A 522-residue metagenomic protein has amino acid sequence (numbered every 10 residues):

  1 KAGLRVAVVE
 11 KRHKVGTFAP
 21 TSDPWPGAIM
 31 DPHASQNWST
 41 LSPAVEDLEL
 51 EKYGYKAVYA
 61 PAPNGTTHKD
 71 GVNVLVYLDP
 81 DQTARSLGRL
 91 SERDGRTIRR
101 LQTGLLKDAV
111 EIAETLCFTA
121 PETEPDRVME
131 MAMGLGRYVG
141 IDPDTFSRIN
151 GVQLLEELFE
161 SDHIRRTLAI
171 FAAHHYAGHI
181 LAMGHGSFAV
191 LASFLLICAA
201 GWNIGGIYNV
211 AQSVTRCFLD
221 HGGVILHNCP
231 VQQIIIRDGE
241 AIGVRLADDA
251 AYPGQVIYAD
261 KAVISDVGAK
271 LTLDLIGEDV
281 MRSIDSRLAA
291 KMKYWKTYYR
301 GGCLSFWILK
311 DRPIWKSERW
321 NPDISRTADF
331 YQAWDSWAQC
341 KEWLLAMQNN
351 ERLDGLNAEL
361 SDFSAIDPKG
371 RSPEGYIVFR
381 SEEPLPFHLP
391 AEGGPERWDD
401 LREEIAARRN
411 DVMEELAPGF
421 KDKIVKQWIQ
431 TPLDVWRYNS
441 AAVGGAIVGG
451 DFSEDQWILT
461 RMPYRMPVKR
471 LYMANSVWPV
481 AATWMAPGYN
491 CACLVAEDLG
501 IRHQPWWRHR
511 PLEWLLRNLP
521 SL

Functional and structural regions predicted by a protein language model:
K1-C117, G449-F452: N-terminal glycine-rich phosphate/pyrophosphate-binding loop and immediately adjacent elements
A34, A474-L499: A conserved FAD-binding loop/helix module that cradles the flavin
K69-A182: Rossmann-like flavin
S161, R165-Y176, L353-S361, P418-A481: A glycine-rich dinucleotide-binding beta-alpha-beta segment and adjacent secondary-structure elements that constitute
L191-Q255: Helical element adjacent to the flavin cofactor pocket in flavoenzyme catalytic cores
A200, Q232-S372: Mid-domain catalytic core of redox enzymes that form a hydrophobic substrate pocket/lid adjacent to a catalytic redox
I236, E497-L522: Active-site-proximal substrate-binding core of FAD-dependent oxidoreductases
L356-G449: FAD-dependent oxidoreductase catalytic-site/capping-region signature
